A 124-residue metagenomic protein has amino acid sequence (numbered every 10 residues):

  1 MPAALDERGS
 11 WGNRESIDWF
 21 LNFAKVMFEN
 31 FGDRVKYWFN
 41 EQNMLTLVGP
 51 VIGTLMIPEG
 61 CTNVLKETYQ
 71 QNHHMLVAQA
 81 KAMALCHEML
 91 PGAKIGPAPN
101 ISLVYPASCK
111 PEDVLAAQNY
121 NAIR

Functional and structural regions predicted by a protein language model:
M1-R124: Active-site region of glycoside hydrolase catalytic domains
